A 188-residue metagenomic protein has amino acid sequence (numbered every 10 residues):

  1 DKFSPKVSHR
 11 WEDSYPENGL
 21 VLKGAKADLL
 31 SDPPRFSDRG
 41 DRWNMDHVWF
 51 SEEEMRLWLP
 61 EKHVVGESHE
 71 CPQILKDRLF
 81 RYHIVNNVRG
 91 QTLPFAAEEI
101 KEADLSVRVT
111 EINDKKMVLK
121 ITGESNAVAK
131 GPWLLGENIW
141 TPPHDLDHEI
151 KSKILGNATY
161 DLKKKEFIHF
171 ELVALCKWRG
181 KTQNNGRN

Functional and structural regions predicted by a protein language model:
D1-N188: Signature of exported/secreted
